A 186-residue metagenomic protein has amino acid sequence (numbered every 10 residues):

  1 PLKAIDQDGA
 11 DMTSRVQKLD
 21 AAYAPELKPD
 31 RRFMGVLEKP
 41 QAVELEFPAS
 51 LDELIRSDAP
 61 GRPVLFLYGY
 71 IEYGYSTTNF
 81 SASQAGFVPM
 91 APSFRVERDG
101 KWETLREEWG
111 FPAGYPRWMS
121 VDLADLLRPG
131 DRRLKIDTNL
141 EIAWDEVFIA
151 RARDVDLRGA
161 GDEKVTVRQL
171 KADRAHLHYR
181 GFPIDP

Functional and structural regions predicted by a protein language model:
P1-M119, L123-D131, N139, A143-P186: Activation corresponds to long, low-complexity, non-globular regions
